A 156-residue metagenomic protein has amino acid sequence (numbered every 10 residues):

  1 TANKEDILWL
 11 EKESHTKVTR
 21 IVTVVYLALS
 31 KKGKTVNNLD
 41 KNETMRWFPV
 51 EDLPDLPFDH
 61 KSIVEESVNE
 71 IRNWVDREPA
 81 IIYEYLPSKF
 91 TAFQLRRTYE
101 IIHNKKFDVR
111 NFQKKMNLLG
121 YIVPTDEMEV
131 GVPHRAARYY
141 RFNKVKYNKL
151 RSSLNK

Functional and structural regions predicted by a protein language model:
T1-E5, T19-V24, H60, T98-Y99 (+1 more regions): Short linear motifs at secondary-structure transitions and domain/linker junctions
T1-K34, V68, R141-V145: Active-site-adjacent beta-strand/loop module that shapes the phosphate/pyrophosphate-binding cleft
D6-K12, P49-V50, A80-I81: Short acidic, glycine/Ser/Thr-rich loop/turn "cap" segments at secondary-structure junctions
E13-H15, G33-N37, E78-Y85: Short helix-to-loop capping/linker segments positioned immediately adjacent to catalytic or ligand/cofactor-binding
H15, L53-L56, E129: Alpha-helix initiation/capping motif
V18, L39, V132-H134: A generic structural signal for short, solvent-exposed coil/turn residues that cap or connect secondary-structure
I21-K32, V36-N73, L86-F93, N111-F112 (+1 more regions): NUDIX/MutT-family hydrolases
R77-K156: Core RNA-modification/binding signature centered on pseudouridine synthases
